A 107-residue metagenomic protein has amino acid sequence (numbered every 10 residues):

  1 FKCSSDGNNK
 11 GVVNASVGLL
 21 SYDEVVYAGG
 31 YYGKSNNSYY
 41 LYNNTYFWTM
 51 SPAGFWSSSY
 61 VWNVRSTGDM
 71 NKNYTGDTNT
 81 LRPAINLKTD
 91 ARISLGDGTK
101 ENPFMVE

Functional and structural regions predicted by a protein language model:
F1-E107: Long, domain-scale functional regions
